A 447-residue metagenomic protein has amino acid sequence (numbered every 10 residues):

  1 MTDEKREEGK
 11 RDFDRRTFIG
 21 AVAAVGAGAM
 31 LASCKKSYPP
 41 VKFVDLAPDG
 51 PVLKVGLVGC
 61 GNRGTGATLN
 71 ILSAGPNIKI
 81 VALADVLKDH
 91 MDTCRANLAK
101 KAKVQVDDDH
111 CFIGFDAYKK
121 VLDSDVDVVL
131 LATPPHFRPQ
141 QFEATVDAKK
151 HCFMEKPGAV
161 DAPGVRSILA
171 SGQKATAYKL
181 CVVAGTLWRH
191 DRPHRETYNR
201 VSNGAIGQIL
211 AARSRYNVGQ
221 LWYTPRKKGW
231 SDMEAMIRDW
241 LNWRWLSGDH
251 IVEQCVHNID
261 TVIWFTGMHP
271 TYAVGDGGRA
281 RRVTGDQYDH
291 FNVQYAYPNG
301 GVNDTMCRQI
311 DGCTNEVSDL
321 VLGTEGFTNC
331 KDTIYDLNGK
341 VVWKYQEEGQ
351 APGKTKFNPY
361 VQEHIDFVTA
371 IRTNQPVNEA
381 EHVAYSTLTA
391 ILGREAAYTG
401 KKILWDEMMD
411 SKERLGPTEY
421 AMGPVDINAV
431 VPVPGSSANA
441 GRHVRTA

Functional and structural regions predicted by a protein language model:
E4-V25: N-terminal secretory signal peptides and thylakoid transit peptides that target proteins across membranes
G26-A102, V262, R442-A447: N-terminal Rossmann-like dinucleotide-binding module
G59, R63-G64, T176-A184, W188-G285 (+5 more regions): Predominantly a Rossmann-like dinucleotide-binding segment in NAD(P)-dependent oxidoreductases
V81, L98, T271-A447: Glycine-enriched catalytic-core subsegment of oxygenase/oxidase enzymes
A102-L131: A structured beta-alpha segment of the ubiquitous adenosine-cofactor-binding alpha/beta core
P135, P139-H190, G204: Beta-strand-loop-alpha-helix segment that lines the small-molecule cofactor/substrate pocket of alpha/beta enzymes
